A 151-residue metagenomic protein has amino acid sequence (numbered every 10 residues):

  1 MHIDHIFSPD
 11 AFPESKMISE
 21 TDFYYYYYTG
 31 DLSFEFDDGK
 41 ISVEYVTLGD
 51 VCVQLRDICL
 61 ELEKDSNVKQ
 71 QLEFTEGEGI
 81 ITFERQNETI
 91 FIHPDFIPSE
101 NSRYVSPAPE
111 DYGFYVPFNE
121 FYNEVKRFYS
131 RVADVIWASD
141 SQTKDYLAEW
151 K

Functional and structural regions predicted by a protein language model:
M1-V53: N-terminal low-complexity, intrinsically disordered segments
Y25-D31, S66-N67, E84-F91: A short, compositionally biased
L32-F36, E61-K64, P98-N101, N123: Short, surface-exposed, polar/charged, turn-prone segments marking secondary-structure boundaries
I41, Y45-V46, I90-F91, W137: Terminal targeting/leader modules
S42-E84: Compact, well-ordered interaction domains used in eukaryotic information-processing assemblies
G49, V53-R56, L60, E88-F91 (+3 more regions): Generic structural signal for well-ordered, non-transmembrane alpha-helical segments in soluble/cytosolic regions
Q70-F114: An exposed acidic His-Trp-rich patch
S99-K151: Mixed-charge, glycine-accented linear interaction segment located at domain edges/termini
